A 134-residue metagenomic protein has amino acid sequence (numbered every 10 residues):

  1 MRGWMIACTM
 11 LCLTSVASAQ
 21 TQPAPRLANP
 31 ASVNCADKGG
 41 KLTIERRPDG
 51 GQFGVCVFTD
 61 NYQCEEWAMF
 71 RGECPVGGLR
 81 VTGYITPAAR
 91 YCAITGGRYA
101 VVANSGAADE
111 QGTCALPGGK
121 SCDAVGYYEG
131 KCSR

Functional and structural regions predicted by a protein language model:
R2-C8: Sec-dependent signal peptide recognition, specifically the positively charged N-region followed immediately by
C8-L11, P25: Intrinsic-disorder/low-complexity peptide segments enriched for small residues
M10-S18: Hydrophobic h-region of N-terminal signal peptides that target proteins for export in Gram-negative bacteria
A19-R134: Mitochondrial intermembrane space
